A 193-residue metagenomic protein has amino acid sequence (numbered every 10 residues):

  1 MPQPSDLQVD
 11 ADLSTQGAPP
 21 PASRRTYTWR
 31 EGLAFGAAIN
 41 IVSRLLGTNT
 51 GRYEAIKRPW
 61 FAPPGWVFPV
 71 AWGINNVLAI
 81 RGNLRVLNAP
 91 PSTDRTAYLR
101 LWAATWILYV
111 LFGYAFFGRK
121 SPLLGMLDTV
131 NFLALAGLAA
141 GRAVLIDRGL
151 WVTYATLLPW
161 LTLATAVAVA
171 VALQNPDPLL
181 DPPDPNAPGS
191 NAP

Functional and structural regions predicted by a protein language model:
M1-P193: Short amphipathic, positively biased membrane-proximal segments that drive organelle/inner-membrane targeting
